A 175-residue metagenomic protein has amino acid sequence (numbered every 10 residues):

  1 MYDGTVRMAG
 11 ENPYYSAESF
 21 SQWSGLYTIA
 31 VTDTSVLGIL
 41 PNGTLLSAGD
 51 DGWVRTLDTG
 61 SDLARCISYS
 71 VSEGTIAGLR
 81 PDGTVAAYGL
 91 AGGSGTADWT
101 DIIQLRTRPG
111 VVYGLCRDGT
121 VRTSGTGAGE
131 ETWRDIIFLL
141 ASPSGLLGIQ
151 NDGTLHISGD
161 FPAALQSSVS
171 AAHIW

Functional and structural regions predicted by a protein language model:
M1, N12, T32, L40 (+6 more regions): Acidic surface patches and DE-rich sequence motifs
G4, T34, G43, E73-G74 (+4 more regions): Short coil/turn segments that connect the beta-strands within blades of beta-propeller domains
T5, A30, S35, S70 (+4 more regions): Detector for intrinsically disordered, low-structure N-terminal pre-sequences
V6-Q22, L46-D62, A86-T100, R122-F138 (+1 more regions): Short glycine/serine- and acidic-residue-enriched loop/turn motifs that recur at repeat junctions
M8, S35-G38, S47, T75-G78 (+5 more regions): Conserved core positions of repeat-based scaffolds
G25-D33, R65-E73, D101-P109, D135-P143 (+1 more regions): Repeated scaffold domains used in trafficking and secretory/extracellular systems, primarily beta-propellers
I39, C66-S70, R80, Q104-T107 (+3 more regions): Sensor of tandemly repeated, compositionally biased sequence architecture
